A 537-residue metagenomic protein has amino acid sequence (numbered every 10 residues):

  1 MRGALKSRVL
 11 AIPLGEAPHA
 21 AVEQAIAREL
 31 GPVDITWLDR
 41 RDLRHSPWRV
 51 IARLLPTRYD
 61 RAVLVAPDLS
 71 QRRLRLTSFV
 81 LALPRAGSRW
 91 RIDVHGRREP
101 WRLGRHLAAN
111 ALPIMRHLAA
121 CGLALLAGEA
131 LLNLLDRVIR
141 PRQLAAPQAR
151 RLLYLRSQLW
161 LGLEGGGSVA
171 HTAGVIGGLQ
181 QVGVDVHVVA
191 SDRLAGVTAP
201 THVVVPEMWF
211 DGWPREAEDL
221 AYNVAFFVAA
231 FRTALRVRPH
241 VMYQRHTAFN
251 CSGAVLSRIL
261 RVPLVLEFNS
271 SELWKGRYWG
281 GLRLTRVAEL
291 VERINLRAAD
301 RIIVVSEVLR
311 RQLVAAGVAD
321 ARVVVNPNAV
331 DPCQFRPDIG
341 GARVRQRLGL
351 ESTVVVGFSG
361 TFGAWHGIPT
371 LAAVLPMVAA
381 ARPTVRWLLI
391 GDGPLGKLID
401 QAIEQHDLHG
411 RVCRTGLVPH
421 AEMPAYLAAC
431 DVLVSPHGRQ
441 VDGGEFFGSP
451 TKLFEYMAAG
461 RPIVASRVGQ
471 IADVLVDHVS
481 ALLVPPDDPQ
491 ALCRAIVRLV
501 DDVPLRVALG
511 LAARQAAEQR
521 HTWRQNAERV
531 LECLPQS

Functional and structural regions predicted by a protein language model:
M1-L38, L132-V197, V378: N-terminal subdomain of nucleotide-sugar transferases
H106-L126, A130, R137, V228-R232 (+5 more regions): Membrane-proximal helix-turn-helix segments that form the acceptor-binding/catalytic region of lipid-linked
L152-L155, L350-L375: Conserved donor-binding/catalytic core segment of Leloir-type glycosyltransferases
D192, V308, A329: Carbohydrate-associated surface elements
P239-H240, D300, R411, L427-F446 (+1 more regions): Acidic donor-binding loop of glycosyltransferase active sites
K397-P424: Nucleotide-activated donor-binding/catalytic signature segment of Leloir-type glycosyltransferases, i.e., the conserved
L433-S435, E455-A458, P462-A465, L475: Short hydrophobic beta-strand element within catalytic cores of glycosyltransferases and related nucleotide-activated
L453, D477-H478, L482-P489, R498-P504: Conserved acidic donor-binding segment of nucleotide-sugar-dependent glycosyltransferases
